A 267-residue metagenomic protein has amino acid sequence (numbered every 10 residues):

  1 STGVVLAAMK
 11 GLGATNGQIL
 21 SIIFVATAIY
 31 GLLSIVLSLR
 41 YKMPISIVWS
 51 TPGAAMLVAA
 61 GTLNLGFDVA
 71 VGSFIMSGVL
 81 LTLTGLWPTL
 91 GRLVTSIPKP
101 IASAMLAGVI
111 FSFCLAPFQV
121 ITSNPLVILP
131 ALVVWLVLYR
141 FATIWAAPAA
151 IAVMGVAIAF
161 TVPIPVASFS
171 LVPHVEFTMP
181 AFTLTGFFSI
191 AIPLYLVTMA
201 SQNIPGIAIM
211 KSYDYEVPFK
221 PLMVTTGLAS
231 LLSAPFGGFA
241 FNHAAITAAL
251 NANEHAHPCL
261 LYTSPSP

Functional and structural regions predicted by a protein language model:
S1-L20, I151-F219: Helix-loop-helix hairpins and the membrane-proximal interhelical loops of multi-pass alpha-helical transport proteins
S1-N124, E254-H255: Early transmembrane hairpin of solute transport permeases
A7-V36, L194-L260: Membrane-embedded helical hairpins/re-entrant loop segments and their flanking transmembrane helices within multi-pass
S21-V25, V69, P98-K99, V127 (+3 more regions): Membrane-interface starts of transmembrane alpha-helices
Y30-L37, S77-T82, A107-A116, I128-R140 (+3 more regions): Hydrophobic core segments of alpha-helical transmembrane domains in multi-pass membrane transport and ion-translocation
L39-S46, L86-L90, I144, V162-A167 (+2 more regions): Transmembrane helix-loop junctions in multipass membrane proteins, especially transporters and channels
V69-A70, T95-K99, I121-L126, A147-A152 (+1 more regions): A cytosolic-side transmembrane-helix exit/cap motif
Y262-P267: Conserved small/polar residues in nucleotide/adenosyl-binding loops
